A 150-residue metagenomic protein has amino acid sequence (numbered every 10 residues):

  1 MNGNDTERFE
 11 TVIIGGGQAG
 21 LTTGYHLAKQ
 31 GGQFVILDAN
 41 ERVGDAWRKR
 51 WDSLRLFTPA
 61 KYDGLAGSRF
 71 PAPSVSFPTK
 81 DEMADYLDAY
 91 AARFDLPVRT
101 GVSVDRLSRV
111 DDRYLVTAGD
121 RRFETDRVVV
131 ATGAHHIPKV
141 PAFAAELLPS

Functional and structural regions predicted by a protein language model:
T6-I36: N-terminal Rossmann-like FAD-binding beta1-loop-alpha1 element of flavoenzymes
V12-I14, V104, V116, R122-H136: Short hydrophobic core segments
A19, E41-R42, H135: Conserved Rossmann-like nucleotide-cofactor binding loop
T23, A46, R109, K139-P141: Short glycine-/acidic-enriched loop or helix-start segments at secondary-structure transitions that form or flank
D45-D85: Glycine-rich active-site loop/strand segments that organize a redox cofactor
P73, T79-E82, T132-S150: Glycine-rich dinucleotide-binding loop and its adjacent helix/turn
D81-V98, V102-V104, H136-P138: Helical element adjacent to the flavin cofactor pocket in flavoenzyme catalytic cores
T100-Y114: A conserved short coil-to-beta-strand element within the FAD-binding core of flavoproteins
